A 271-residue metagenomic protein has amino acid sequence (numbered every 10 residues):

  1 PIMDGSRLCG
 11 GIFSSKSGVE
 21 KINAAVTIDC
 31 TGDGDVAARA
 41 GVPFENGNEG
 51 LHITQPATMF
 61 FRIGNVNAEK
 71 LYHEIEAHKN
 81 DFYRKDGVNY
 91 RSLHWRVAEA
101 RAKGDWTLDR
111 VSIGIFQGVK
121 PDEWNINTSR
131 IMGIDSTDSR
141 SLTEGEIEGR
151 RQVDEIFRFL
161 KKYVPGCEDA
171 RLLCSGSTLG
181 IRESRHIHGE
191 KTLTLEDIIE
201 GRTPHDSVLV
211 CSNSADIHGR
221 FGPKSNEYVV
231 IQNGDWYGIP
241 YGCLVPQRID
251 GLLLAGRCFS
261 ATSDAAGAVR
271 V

Functional and structural regions predicted by a protein language model:
G5-G10, S14-V26, C30-A268: Flavin (FAD/FMN)-binding glycine-rich loop and adjacent Rossmann-like elements that form
